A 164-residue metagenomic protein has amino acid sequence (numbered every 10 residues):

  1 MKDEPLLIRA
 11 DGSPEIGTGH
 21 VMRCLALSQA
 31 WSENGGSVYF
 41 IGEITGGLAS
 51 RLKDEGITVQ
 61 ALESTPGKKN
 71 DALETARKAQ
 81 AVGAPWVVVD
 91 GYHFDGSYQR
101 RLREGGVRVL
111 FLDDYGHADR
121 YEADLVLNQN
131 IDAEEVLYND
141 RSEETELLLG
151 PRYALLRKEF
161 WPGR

Functional and structural regions predicted by a protein language model:
D3-G17: Nucleotide-activated donor-dependent transferases that construct or modify glycoconjugates
P5, P85-W86, L125: Structural motif
P14, E33-T75: Conserved nucleotide-sugar phosphate-binding/catalytic loop shared by glycosyltransferases and other
V21-W31: Short amphipathic alpha-helix
E43-G47, L112-A118, I131-A133: Short, polar loop motifs at secondary-structure junctions
A79-H93: Short N-terminal targeting/anchoring amphipathic segment
L102-F111: Short beta-strand/loop segments at the ligand-binding rim of alpha/beta enzyme cores
R120-R164: A nucleotide-sugar donor-handling region in carbohydrate enzymes
